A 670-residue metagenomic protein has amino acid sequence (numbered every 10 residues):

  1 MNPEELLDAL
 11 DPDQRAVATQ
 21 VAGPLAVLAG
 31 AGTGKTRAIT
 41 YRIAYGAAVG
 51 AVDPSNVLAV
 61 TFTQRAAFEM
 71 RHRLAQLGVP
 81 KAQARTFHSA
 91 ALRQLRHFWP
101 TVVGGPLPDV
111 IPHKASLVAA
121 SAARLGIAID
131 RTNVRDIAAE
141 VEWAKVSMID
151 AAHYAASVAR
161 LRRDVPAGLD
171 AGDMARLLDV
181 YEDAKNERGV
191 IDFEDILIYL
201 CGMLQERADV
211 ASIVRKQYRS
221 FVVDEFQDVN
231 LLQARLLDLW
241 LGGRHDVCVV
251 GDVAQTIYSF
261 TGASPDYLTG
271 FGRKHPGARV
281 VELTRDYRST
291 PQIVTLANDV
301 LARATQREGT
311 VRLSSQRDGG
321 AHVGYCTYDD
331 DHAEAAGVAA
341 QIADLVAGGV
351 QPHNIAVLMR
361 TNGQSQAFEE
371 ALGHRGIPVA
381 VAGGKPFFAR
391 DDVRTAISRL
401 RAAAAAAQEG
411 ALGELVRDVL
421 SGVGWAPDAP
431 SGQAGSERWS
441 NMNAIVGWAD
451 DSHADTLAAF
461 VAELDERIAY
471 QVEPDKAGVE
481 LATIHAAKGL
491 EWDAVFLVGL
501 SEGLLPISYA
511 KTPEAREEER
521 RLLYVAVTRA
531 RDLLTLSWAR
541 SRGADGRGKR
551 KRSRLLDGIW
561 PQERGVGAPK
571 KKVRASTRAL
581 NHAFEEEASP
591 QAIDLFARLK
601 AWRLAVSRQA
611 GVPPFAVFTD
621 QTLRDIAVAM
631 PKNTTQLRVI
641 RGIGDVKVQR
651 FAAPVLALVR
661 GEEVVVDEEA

Functional and structural regions predicted by a protein language model:
M1-G104, P108-D109, S212, T295-N298 (+1 more regions): P-loop NTPase Walker
N2, L6, Y45, L231-Y328: Conserved RecA-like helicase ATPase core segment that couples NTP binding/hydrolysis to strand translocation
P3-L10, R15-T19, G23-A31, S55 (+6 more regions): Inter-lobe coupling/hinge region of RecA-like P-loop helicase motors
D8-T19, G23-A31, A38, L58-A59 (+5 more regions): Conserved helicase NTPase motor core
V52-T63, A82, D224, V250 (+3 more regions): Conserved RecA-like ASCE P-loop NTPase motor core of nucleic-acid helicases/translocases
T101-E194, Y218, V280-E282, D286 (+1 more regions): ATP-hydrolysis module of ASCE/P-loop NTPase motor domains, specifically the Walker B Asp-Glu catalytic pair
R163, A167, Q351, S365-I377 (+1 more regions): Conserved helicase C-terminal RecA-like lobe
S537-A670: Accessory DNA-binding and partner-docking regions appended to nucleic-acid-acting proteins, especially the terminal
